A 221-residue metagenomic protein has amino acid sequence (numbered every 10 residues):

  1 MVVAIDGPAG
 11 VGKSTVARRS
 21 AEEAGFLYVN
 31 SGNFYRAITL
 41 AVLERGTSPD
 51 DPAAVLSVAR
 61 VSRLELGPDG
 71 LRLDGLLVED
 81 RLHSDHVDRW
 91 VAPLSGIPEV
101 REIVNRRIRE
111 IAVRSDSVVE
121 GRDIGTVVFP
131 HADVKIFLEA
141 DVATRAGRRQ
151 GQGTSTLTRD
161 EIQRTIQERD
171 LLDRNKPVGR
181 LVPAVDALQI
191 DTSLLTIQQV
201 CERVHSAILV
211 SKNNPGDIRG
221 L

Functional and structural regions predicted by a protein language model:
V3-I5: Hydrophobic anchor at the beta1->P-loop junction of P-loop NTPases
P8: P-loop (Walker A) phosphate-binding loop of NTP-binding proteins
K13: Conserved lysine of the Walker
V16: Hydrophobic positions on the alpha1 helix immediately C-terminal to the Walker A/P-loop
E22-D85: N-terminal phosphate/diphosphate-binding loop that engages ATP/GTP or pyrophosphate donors across diverse enzyme folds
V58-A132, S193: Glycine-rich phosphate-binding loop used to anchor ATP phosphates in small-molecule kinases, encompassing both
P68, I108-S115, R122-V127, H131 (+1 more regions): Small-molecule kinase domains that catalyze NTP-dependent phosphoryl transfer to phosphate-bearing small molecules
P130-Q150, Q163-Q167: Conserved phosphate-donor/acceptor-positioning beta-strand/loop module used by diverse small-molecule
